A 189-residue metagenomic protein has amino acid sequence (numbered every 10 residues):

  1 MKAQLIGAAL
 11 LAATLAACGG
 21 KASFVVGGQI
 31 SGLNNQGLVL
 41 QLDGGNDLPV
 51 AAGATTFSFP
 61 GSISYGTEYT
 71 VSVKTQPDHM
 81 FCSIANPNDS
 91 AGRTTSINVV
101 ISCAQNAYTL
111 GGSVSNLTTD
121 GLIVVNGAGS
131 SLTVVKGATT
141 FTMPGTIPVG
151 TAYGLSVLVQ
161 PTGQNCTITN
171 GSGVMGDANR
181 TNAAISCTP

Functional and structural regions predicted by a protein language model:
T14-A17: C-terminal motif of bacterial Sec signal peptides marking the signal peptidase cleavage site
G19-A22: Bacterial signal peptide processing site
V26-G32, L110-V114, L155: A short, amphipathic beta-strand motif
L33-G45, L117-S131: Short, ordered, surface-exposed loop/turn motifs in non-cytosolic proteins
G45-T56, G129-T140: Short, acidic Ser/Thr/Gly-rich low-complexity loop/linker segments typical of extracellular and cell-surface proteins
T55-G61, I97-V99, T139-M143, T181-A183: Short strand-edge motifs at loop-to-beta-strand transitions and within beta-strands of extracellular beta-rich domains
F59-S90, M143-M175: Surface-exposed interfaces of beta-sheet-rich extracellular modules
N88-Q105, S172-P189: Extracellular beta-sheet/turn segments enriched in Thr/Pro/Gly and aliphatic residues
